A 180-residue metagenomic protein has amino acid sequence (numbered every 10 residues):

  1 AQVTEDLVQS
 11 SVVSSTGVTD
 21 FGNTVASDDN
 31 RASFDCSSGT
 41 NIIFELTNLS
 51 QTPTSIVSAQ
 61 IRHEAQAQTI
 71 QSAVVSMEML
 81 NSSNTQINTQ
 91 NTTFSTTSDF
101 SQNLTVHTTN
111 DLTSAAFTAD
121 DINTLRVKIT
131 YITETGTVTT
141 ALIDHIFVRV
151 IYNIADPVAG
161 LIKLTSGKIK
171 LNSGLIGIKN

Functional and structural regions predicted by a protein language model:
A1-P157: Disulfide-rich extracellular domains of secreted proteins
V158-N180: Viral virion structural and adsorption modules
